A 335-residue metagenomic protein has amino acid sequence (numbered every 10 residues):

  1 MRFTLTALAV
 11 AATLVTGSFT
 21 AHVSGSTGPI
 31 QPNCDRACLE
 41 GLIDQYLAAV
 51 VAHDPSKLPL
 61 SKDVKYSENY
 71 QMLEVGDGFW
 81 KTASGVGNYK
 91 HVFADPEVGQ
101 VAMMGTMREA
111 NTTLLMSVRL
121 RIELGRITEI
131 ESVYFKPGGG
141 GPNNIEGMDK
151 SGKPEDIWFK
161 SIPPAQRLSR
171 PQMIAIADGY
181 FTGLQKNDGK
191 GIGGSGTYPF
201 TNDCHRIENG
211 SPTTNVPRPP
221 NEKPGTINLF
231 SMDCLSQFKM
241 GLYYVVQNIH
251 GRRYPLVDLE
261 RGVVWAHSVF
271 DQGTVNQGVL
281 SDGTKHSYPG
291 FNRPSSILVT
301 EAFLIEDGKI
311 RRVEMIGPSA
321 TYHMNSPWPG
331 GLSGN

Functional and structural regions predicted by a protein language model:
M1-T20: Fungal secretory targeting signals
G17-N335: C-terminal and inter-domain tail/linker signature
